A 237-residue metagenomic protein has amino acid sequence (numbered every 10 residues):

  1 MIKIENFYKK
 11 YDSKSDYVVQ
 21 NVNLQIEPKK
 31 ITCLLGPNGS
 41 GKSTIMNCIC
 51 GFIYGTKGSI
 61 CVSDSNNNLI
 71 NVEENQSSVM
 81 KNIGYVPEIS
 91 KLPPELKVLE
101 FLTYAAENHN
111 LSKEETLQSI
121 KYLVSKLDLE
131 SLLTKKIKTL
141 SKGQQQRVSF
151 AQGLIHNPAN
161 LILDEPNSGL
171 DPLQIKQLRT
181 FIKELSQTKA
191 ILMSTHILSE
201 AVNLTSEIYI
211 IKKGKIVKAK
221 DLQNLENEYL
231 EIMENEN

Functional and structural regions predicted by a protein language model:
M1-I4, Y8-N21, L69, E73-Q76: A short, flexible loop at the N-terminus of ABC-type nucleotide-binding domains that lies
C50: Helix-to-loop junction immediately C-terminal to a conserved catalytic motif
G58-E74, S78-V79, K218: Conserved ABC transporter NBD signature motif
E95, K136-L140: Conserved ABC ATPase signature
T103, E107, E114-L132: Conserved ABC ATPase "signature" region
L161-E165: Catalytic Walker B motif of ABC-type/P-loop ATPase nucleotide-binding domains
